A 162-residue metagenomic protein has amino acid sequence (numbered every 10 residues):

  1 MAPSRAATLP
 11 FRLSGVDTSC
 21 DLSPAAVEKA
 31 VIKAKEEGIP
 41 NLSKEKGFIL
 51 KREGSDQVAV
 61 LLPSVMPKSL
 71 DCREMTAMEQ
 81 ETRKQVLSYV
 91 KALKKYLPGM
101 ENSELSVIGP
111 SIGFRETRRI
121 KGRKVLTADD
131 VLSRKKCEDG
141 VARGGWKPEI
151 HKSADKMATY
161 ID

Functional and structural regions predicted by a protein language model:
A2-D162: Mobile, glycine/GP-rich and aromatic-enriched active-site lid/loop segments adjacent to catalytic centers
